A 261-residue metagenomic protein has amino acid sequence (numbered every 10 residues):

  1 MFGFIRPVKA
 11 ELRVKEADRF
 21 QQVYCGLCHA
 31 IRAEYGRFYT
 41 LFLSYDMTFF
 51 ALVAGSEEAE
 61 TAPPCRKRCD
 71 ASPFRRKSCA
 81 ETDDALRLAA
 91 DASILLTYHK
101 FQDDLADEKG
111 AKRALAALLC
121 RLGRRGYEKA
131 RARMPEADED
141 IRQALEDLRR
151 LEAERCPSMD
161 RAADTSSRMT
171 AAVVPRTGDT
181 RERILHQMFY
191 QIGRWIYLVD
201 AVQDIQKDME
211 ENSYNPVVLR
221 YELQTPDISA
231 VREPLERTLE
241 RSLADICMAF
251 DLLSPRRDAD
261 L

Functional and structural regions predicted by a protein language model:
M1-S166, T170-Q187, R194, L198-E240 (+2 more regions): Acidic catalytic motifs of isoprenoid enzymes
